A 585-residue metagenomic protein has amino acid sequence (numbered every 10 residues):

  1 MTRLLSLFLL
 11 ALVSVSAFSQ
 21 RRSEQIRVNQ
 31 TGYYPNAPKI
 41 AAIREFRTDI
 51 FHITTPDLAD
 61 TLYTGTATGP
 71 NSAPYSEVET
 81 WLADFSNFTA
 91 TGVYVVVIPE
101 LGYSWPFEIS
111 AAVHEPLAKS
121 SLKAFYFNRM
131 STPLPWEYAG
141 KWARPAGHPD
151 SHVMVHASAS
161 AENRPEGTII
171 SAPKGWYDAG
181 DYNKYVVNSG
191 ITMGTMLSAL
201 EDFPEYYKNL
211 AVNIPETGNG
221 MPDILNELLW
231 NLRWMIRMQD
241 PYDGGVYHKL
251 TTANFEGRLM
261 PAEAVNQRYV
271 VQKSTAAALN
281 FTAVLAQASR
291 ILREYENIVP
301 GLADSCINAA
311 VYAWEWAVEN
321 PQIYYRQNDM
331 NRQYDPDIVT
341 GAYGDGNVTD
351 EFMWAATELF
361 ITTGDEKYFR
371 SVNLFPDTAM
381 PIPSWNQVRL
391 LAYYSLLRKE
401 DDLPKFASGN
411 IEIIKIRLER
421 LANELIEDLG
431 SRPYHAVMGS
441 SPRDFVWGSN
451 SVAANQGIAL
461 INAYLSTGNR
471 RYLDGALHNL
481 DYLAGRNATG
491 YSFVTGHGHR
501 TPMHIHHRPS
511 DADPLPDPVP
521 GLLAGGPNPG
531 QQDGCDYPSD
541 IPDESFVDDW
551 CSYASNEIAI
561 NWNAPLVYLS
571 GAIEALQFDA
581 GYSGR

Functional and structural regions predicted by a protein language model:
M1-R21: Bacterial Sec-dependent N-terminal signal peptides
R27-Y103, A111-A112, F127-G190, G194 (+7 more regions): Aromatic (Trp/Tyr) and acidic
Y75, Y103-K119, Y207-E227: Acidic/aromatic-lined carbohydrate-recognition and catalytic surfaces of CAZymes acting on diverse glycans
S198-W230, E263-Y269, Q287-C306: Short coil/linker segments at helix-helix boundaries
P222-G245: Carboxylate/His-rich catalytic cores and anion/metal-binding grooves
Q239-H248, P321-D329, G364, G430-S431: Proline-centered turn/helix-capping motifs that create local helix->coil transitions or kinks
V311-E315, E319-Q322: Hydrophobic, small-residue-rich alpha-helical packing segments that form membrane-like cores
F375-I382: Solenoid-like repeat scaffolds
